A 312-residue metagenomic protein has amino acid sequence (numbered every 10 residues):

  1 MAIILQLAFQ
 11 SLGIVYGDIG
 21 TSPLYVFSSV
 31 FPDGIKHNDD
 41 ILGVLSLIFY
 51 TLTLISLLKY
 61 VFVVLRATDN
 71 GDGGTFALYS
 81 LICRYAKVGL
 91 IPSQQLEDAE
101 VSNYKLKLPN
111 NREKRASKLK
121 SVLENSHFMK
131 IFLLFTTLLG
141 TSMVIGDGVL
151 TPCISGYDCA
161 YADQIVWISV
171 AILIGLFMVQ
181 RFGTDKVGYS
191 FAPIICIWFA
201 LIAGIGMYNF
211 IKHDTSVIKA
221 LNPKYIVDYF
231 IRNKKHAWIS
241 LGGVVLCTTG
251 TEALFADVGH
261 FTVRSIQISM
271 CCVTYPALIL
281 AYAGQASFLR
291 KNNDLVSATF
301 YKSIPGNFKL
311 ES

Functional and structural regions predicted by a protein language model:
M1-S312: The structured alpha-helical core of multi-pass membrane proteins
